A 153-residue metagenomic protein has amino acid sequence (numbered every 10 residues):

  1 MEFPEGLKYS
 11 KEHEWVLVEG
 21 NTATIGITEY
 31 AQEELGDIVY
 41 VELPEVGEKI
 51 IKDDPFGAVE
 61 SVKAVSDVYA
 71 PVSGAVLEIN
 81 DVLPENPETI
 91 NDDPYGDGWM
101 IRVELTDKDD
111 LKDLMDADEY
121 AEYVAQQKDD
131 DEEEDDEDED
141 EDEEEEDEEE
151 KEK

Functional and structural regions predicted by a protein language model:
M1-K52, D97-K108, D113-D135, E139-E143 (+1 more regions): Acidic, low-complexity mobile loops and tails
K8, E60, E85: Short, conserved clusters of charged catalytic residues that mark active-site and nucleotide-handling motifs
V16-V18, V62, I79-V82: Residue-level recognition of beta-strand microenvironments
Q32-E33, V46-K49, S73-V76, D81-P84: Short, charged/polar surface micro-motifs in flexible loops or helix N-caps
I50-S66, E88-N91, M100-E104: Short hydrophobic beta/alpha edge segments that flank linear recognition/processing sites
L77-I101: Aromatic- and Lys/Arg-enriched surface recognition patch
